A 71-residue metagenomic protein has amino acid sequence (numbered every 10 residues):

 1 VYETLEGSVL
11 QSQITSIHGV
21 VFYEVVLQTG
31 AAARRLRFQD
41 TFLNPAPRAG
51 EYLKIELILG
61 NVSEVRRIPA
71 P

Functional and structural regions predicted by a protein language model:
Y2-G19: Structural detector for short beta-strands of small beta-barrel domains
Q11-Q13, D40-F42, P69: Short, well-ordered turn and helix-capping elements at secondary-structure junctions
G19-L36: OB-fold (S1/OB) nucleic-acid-binding surfaces
A32-P47: Beta-strand/loop nucleic-acid-binding surfaces
G50-Y52: Loop/turn positions that initiate beta-strands
I58-P71: OB-fold/S1-family single-stranded nucleic acid-binding modules
